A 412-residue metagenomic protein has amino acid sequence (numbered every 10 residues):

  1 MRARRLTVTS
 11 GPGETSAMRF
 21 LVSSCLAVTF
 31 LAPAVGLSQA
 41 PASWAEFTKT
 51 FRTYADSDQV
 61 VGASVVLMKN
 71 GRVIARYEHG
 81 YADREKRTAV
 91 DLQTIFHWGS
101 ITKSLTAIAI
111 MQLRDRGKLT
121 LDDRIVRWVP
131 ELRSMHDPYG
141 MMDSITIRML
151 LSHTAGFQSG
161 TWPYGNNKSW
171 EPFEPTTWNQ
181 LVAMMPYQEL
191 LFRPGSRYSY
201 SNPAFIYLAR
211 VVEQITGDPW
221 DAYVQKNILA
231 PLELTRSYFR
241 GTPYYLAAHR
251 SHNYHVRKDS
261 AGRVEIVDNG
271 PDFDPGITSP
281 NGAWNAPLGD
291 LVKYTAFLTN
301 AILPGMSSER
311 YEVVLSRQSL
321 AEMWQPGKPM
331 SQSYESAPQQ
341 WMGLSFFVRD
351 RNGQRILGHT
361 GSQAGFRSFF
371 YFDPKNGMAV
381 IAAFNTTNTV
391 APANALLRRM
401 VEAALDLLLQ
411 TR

Functional and structural regions predicted by a protein language model:
R5-C25: Bacterial N-terminal signal peptides that target proteins for export
S23-A34: Bacterial N-terminal signal peptides
A40-W98, K118, R127, S134-M135 (+2 more regions): Short, conserved catalytic-motif segment at the N-terminal edge
T48-R52, V65, G71, I95-D122 (+3 more regions): Active-site SXXK
Y81-D83, D137-Q363: Short, surface-exposed loop or secondary-structure junction motifs that flank catalytic or metal-binding residues
L121-D137, A230-L232: Short, glycine/proline-biased beta-turn/loop segments that scaffold the active-site neighborhood
W324-Q332, A337, A382-R412: Short, gly/Ser/Thr-rich active-site loops of penicillin-recognizing serine hydrolases
G358-H359, R367-T386: Short, well-ordered beta-strand elements
